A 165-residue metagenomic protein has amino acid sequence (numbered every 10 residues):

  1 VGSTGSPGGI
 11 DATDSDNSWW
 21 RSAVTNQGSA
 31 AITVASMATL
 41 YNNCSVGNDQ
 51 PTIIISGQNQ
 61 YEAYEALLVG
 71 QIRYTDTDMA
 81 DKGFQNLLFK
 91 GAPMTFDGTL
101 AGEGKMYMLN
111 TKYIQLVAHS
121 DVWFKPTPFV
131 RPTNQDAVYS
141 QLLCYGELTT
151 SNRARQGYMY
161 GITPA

Functional and structural regions predicted by a protein language model:
V1-A165: Core alpha/beta structural scaffold of self-assembling particle/tube/pore-forming proteins
